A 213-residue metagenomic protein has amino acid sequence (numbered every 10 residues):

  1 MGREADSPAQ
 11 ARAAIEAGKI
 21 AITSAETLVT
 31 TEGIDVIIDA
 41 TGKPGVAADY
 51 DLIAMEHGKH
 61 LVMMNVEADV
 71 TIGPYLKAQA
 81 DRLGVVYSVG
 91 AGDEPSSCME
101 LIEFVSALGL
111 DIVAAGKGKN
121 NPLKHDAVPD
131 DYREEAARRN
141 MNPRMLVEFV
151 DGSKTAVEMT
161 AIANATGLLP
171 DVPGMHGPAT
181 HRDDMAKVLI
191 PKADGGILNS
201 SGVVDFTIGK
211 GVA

Functional and structural regions predicted by a protein language model:
M1-I53: N-terminal glycine-/serine-/threonine-rich beta1-alpha1-beta2 phosphate-ribose binding loop of Rossmann-like
T41-H57, M64-D93, L101: Rossmann-fold NAD(P)-binding glycine/threonine-rich loop
P44-A47, D69, G73, E94 (+4 more regions): Generic structural signal for well-ordered, non-membrane alpha-helical segments in soluble metabolic enzymes
L52, P74-A78, M99-E103, V157-N164 (+1 more regions): Predominant activation on well-ordered alpha-helical scaffold segments within soluble catalytic domains
A80-G84, S88-K154: Rossmann-like NAD(P)H-binding beta-loop-alpha module
E134-A213: C-terminal catalytic/substrate-binding lobe primarily of soluble NAD(P)-dependent oxidoreductases
